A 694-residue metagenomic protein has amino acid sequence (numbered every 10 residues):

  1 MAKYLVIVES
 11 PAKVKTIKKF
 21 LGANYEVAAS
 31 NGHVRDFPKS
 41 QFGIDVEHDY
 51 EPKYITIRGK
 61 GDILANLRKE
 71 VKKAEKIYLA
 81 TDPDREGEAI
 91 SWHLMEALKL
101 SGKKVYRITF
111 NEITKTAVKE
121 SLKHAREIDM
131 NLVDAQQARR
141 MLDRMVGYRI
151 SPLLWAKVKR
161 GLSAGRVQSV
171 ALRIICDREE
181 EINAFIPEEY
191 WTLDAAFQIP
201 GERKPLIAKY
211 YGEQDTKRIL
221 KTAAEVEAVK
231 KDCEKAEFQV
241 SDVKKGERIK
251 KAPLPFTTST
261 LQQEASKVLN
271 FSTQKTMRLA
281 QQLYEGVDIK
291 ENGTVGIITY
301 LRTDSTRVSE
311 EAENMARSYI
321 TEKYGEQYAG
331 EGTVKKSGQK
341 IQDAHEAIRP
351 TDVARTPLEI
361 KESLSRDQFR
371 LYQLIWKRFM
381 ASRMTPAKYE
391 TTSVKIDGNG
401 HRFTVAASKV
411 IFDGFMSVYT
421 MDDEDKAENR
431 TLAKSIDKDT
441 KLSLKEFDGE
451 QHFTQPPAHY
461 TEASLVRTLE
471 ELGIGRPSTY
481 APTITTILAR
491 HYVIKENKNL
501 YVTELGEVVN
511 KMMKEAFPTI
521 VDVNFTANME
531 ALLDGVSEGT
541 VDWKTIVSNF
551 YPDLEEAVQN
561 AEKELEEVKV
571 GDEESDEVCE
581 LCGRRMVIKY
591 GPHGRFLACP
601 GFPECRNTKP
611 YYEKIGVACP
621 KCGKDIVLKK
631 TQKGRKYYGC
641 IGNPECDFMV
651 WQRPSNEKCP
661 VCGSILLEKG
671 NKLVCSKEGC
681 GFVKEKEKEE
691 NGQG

Functional and structural regions predicted by a protein language model:
M1-R140, Y211-G212, L220-A223, M421-E424 (+1 more regions): Intrinsically disordered, low-complexity regulatory segments
A2-Y4, T16, Y25, A97 (+7 more regions): Basic, low-complexity terminal or inter-domain segments flanking catalytic cores
T16-F20, N66, A89-A97, A117-S121 (+8 more regions): Alpha-helical scaffold elements adjacent to nucleotide-binding pockets in ATP/GTP-utilizing enzyme cores
D82-P83, K159-S163, K245-L254, E264-S272 (+1 more regions): Conserved short loop/turn motifs at secondary-structure junctions
I113, A117-A195, K245-G246: C-terminal or mid-to-C-terminal helical accessory/interaction module adjacent to the motor/catalytic core
R139-R149, V167, F197-I199, R248-T260 (+6 more regions): Core structural elements
D215-L254, T440: Metal- or metallocofactor-binding catalytic centers and their adjacent structured scaffolds across diverse enzyme
T260-S272, V466-R476: Short helix-coil junctions and helix-kink-helix linkers
